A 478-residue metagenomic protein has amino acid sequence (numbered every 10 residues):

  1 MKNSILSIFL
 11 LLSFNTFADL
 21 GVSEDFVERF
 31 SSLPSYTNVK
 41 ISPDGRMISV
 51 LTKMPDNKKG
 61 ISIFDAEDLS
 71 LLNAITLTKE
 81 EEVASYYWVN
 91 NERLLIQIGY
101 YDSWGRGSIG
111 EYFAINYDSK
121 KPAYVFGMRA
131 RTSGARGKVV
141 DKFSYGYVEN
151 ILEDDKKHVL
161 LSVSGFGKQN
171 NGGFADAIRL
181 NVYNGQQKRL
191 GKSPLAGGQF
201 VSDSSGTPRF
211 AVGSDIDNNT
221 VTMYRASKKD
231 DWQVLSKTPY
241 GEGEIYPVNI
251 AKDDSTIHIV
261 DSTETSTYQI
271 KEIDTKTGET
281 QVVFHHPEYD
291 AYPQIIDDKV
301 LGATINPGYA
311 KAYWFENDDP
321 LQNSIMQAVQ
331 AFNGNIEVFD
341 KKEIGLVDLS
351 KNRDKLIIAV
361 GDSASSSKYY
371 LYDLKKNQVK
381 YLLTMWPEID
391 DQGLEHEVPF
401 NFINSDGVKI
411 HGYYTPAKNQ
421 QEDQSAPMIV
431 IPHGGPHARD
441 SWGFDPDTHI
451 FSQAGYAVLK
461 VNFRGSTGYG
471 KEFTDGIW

Functional and structural regions predicted by a protein language model:
K2-I8: Sec-dependent signal peptide recognition, specifically the positively charged N-region followed immediately by
S13-N15: N-terminal signal peptide c-region/cleavage motif recognized by signal peptidases
A18-K355, S363-S365: Beta-propeller folds
K237-V248, N377-H396, D447: Beta-propeller and related beta-repeat scaffolds in trafficking/envelope systems
D354, S363-S365, L371-D391, D406: Long, K/E/R/D-enriched contiguous segments that form extended
I389-W478: Cap/lid segment of the alpha/beta-hydrolase catalytic domain
